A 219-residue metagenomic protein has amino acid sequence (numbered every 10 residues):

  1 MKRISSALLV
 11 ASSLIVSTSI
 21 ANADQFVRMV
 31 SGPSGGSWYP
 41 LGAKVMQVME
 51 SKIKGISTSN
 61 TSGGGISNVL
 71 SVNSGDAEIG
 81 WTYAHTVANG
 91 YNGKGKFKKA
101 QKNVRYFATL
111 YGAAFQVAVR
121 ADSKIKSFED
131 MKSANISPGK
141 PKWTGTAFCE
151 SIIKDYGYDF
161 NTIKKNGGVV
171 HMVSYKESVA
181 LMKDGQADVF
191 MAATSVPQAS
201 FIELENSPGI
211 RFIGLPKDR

Functional and structural regions predicted by a protein language model:
M1-L8: Bacterial N-terminal signal peptides that target proteins for export
L9-S17: Bacterial N-terminal signal peptides
S17-A23: Sec/Tat signal peptide C-region and signal peptidase I cleavage site
D24-I56, A113-D184: Bilobed "Venus flytrap"/periplasmic-binding protein-like clamshell domains and structurally analogous long
S34, A77, A84-T86, G112 (+4 more regions): Solvent-exposed coil/turn segments that connect beta secondary-structure elements in extracytoplasmic/periplasmic
A43-Q47, S59-K99, K176-L181, V196-E205: Pocket-flanking alpha-helical
A84, G95, S123, D159-R219: Pocket-lining segment of extracytoplasmic ligand-binding domains
K98-L110: A structural signal for short loop-to-beta-strand junctions that line the ligand-binding cleft of periplasmic/secreted
